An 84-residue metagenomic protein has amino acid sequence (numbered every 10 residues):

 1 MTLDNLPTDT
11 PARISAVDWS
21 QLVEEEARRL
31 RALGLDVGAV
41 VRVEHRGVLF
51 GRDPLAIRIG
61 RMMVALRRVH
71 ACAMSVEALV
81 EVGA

Functional and structural regions predicted by a protein language model:
P7-Q21: Short, basic/aromatic beta-hairpin or loop at an interaction surface
V23-R29, F50: Short alpha-helix capping/helix-loop boundary micro-motifs
R31-A32, D53-L66: Short, compositionally biased
R68-A84: Glycine- and charge-enriched low-complexity intrinsically disordered segments
